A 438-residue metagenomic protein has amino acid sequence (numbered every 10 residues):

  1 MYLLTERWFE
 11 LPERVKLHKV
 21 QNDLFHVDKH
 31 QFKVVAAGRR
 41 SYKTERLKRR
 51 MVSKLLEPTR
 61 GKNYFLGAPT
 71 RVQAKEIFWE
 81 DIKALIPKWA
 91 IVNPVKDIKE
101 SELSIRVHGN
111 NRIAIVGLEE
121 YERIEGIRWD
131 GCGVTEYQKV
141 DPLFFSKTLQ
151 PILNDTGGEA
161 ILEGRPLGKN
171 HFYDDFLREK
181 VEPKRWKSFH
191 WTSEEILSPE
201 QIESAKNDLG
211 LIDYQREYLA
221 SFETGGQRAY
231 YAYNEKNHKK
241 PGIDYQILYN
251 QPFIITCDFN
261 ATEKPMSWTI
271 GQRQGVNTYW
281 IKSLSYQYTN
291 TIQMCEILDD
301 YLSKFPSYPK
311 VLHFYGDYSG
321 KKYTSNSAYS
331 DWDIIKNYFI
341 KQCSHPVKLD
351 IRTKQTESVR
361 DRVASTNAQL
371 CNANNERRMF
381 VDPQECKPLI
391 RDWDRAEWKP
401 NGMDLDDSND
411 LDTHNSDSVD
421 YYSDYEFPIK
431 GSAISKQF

Functional and structural regions predicted by a protein language model:
M1-F32: Pre-P-loop entry segment of helicase/translocase ATPase cores
Q31-E100: Conserved P-loop
Q73-D130, F222: Inter-Walker segment of RecA-like/P-loop motor cores
T135-Y137: Walker B catalytic acidic pair
K139-G210: ASCE P-loop NTPase helicase motor core
E194-N260: ATPase catalytic-site recognition across NTP-hydrolyzing enzymes
P265-Q272: Short beta-strand scaffold segments in enzyme catalytic cores
V276-D407, Y425-F438: Mg2+-dependent endonuclease catalytic cores in nucleic-acid-processing enzymes, primarily RNase H-like
